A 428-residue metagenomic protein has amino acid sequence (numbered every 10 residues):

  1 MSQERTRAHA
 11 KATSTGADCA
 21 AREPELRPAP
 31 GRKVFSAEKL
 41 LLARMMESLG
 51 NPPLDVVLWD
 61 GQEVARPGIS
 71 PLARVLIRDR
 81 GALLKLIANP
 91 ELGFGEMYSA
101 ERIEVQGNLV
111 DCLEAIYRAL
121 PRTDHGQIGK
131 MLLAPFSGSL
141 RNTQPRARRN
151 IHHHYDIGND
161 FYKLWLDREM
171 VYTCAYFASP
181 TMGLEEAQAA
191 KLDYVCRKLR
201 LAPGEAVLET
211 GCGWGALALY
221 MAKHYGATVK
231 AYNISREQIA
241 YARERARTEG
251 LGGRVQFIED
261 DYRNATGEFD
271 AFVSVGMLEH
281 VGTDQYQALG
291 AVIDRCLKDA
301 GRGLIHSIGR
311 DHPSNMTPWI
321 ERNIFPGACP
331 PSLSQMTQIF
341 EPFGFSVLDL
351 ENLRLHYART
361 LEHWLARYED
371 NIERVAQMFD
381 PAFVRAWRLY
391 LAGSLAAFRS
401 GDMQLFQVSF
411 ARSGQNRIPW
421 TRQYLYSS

Functional and structural regions predicted by a protein language model:
S2-Q188, Y194: Feature captures hydrophobic
P203-G211: Conserved class I S-adenosyl-L-methionine
W214-Y225: Conserved SAM-binding loop of SAM-dependent methyltransferases across substrates and taxa, primarily the Class I
T228-N233: Conserved SAM-binding motif I beta-strand of class I
A242-R243: Conserved SAM-binding loop
R263-F272: A short acidic, Gly/Pro-enriched loop at the edge of an enzyme's catalytic core that lines a small-molecule cofactor
Q287-R302: A short glycine-rich, Lys/Arg-flanked "PGG" loop and its adjoining helix->strand segment in the class I
I308-R417, L425-S428: Substrate-binding/catalytic lobe of Class I Rossmann-like enzymes that use SAM or dcSAM, i.e., the mid-to-C-terminal
